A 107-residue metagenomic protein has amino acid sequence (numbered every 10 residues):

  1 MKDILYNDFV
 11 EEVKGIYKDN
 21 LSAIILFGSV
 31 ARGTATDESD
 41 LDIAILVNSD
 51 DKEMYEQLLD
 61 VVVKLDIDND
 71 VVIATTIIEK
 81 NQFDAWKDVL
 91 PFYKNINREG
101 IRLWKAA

Functional and structural regions predicted by a protein language model:
M1-N20, R32-G33, D37, N48-A107: Catalytic core of pol beta-like nucleotidyltransferases
S22-V30: Short gly/ser-rich loop at a beta-strand->alpha-helix junction or flexible surface loop bordering the NTP-binding
D42-I45: Short beta-strand->loop micro-motif that forms the acidic, two-metal-ion catalytic signature in nucleotide-processing
